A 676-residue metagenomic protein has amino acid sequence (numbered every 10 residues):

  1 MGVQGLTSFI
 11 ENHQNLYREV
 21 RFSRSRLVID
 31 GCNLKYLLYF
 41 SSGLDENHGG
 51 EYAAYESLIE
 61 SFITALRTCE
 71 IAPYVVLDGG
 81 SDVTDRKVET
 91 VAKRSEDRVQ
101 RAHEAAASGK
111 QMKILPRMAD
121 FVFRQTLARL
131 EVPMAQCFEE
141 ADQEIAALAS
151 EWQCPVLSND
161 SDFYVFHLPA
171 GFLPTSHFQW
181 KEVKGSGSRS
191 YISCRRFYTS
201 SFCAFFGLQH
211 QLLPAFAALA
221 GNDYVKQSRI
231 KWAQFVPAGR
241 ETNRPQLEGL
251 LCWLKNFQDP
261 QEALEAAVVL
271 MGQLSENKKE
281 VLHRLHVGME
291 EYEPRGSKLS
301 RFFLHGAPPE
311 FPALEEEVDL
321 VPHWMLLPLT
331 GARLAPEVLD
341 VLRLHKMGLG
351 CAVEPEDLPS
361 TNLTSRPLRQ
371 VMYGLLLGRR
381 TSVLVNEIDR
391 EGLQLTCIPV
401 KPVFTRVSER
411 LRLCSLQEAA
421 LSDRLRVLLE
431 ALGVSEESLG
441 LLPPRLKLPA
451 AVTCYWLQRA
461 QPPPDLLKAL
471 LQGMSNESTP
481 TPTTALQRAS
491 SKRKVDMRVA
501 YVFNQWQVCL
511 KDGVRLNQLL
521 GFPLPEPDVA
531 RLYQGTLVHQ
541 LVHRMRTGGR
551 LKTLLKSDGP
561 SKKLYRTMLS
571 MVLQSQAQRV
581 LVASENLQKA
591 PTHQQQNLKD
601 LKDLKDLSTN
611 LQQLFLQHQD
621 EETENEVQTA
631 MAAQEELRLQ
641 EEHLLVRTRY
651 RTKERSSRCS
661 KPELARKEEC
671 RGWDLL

Functional and structural regions predicted by a protein language model:
M1-T68, P73-A106, V122-L127, K181-L676: Charged, low-complexity intrinsically disordered segments
Q14, I59-F62, Q111, A141-E144 (+1 more regions): Eukaryotic intrinsically disordered and solvent-exposed regulatory patches
F40-S41, K87-T90, E140, L168-G171 (+1 more regions): Short coil/turn segments at secondary-structure boundaries
L77-G79, M134-E144: Acidic carboxylate-rich catalytic motifs and surrounding loops in phosphoryl-/glycosyl-chemistry enzymes
M112-L130: Two-metal-ion acidic nuclease core segments, chiefly of the RNase H-like superfamily
L148-F172: Acidic, metal-binding active-site segment of PIN/NYN-like and related structure-specific nucleases
